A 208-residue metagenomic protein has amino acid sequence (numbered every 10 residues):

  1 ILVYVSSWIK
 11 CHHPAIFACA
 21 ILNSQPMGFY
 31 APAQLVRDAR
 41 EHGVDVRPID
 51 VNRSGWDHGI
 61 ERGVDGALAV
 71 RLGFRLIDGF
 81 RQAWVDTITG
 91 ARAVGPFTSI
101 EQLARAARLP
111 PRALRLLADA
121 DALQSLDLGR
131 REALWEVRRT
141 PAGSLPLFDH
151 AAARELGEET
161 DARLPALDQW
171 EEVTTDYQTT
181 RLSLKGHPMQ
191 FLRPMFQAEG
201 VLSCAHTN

Functional and structural regions predicted by a protein language model:
I1-N208: Noncatalytic, beta-rich nucleic-acid-contacting surfaces in large DNA/RNA-processing enzymes
